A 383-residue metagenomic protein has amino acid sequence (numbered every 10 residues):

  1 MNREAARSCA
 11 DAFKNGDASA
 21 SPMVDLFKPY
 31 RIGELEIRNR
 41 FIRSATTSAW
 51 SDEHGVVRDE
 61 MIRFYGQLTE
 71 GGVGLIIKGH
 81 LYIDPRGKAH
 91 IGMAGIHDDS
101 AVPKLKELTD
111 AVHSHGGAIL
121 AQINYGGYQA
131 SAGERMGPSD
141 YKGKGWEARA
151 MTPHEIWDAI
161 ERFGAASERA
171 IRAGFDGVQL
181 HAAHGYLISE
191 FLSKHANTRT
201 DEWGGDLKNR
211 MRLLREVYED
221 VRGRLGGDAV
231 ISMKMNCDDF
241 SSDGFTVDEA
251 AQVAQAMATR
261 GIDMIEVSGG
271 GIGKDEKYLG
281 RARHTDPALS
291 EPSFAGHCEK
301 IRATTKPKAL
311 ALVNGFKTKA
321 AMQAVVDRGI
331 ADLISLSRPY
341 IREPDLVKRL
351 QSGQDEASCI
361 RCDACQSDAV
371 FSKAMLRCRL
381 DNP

Functional and structural regions predicted by a protein language model:
M1-P383: Flavin-dependent oxidoreductase catalytic cores
